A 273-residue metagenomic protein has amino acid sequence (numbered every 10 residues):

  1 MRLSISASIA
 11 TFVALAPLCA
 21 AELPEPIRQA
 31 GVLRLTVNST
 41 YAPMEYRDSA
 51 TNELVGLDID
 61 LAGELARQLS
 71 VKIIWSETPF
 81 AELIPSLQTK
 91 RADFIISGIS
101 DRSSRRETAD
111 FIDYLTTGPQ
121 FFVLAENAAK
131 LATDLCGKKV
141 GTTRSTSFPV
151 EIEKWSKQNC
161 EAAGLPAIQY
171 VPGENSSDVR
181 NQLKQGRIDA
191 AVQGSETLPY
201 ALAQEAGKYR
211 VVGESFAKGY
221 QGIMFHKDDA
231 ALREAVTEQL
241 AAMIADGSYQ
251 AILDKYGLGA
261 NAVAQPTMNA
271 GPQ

Functional and structural regions predicted by a protein language model:
L15-A20: Sec/Tat signal peptide C-region and signal peptidase I cleavage site
A21-G98, P172, A235, D246 (+1 more regions): Extracytoplasmic small-molecule ligand-binding "clamshell" domains of the periplasmic binding protein/Venus flytrap
N38-T40, A50-N52, I99-D101, L124-A128 (+2 more regions): Short coil/turn segments
S39, L115-V123, L202-A241, L258-Q273: Periplasmic-binding protein-like
D48, G63-L69, F148-P172, L202-A206: Ligand-binding cleft/hinge of the Venus flytrap
D60-Q68, A129, T133-S147, G222-A260: Extended ligand-binding regions for polar small-molecule ligands
G63, R67, K72-D134, A270: Acidic, polar ligand-binding/catalytic clefts
A81-E82, I99-R106, E151-W155, K184-A217: A ligand-binding cleft/hinge motif common to bilobed small-molecule-binding domains
